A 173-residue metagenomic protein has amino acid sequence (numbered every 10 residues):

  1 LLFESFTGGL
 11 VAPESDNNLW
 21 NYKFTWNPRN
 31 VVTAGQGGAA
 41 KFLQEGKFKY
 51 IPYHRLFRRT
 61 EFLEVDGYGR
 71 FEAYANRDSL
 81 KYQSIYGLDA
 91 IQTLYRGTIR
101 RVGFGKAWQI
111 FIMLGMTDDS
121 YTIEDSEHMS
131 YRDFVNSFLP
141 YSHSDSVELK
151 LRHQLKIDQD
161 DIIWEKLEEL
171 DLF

Functional and structural regions predicted by a protein language model:
L2-F173: C-terminal catalytic/substrate-binding lobe primarily of soluble NAD(P)-dependent oxidoreductases
